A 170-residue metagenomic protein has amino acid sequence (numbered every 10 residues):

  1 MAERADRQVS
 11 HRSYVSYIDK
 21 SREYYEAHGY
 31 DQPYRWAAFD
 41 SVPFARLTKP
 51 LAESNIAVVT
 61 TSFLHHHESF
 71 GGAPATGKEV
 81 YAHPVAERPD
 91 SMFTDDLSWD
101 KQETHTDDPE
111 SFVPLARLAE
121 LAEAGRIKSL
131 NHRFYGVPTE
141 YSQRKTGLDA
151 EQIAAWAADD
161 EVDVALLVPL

Functional and structural regions predicted by a protein language model:
M1-L170: An N-terminal assembly and electron-transfer interface module characteristic of large anaerobic redox and radical
